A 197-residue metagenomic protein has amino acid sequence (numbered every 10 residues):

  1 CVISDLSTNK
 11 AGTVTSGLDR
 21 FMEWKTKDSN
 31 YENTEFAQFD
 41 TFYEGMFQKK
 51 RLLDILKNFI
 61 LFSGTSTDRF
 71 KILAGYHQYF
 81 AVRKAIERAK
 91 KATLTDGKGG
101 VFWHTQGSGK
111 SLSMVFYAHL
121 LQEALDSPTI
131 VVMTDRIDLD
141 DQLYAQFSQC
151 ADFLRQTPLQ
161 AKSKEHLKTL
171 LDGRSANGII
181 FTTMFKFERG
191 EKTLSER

Functional and structural regions predicted by a protein language model:
C1, Q160-K162: Phosphate/diphosphate-binding loops
C1-T129, D138, Q142-L154, S175-I179 (+1 more regions): ATP-dependent helicase/translocase motor core
S7, K162-K164, F187: Short, solvent-exposed coil/turn elements at secondary-structure transition points
V132-T134: Short beta-strand-centered segment that lines the nucleotide-binding/catalytic pocket of NTP-utilizing
L143, G190-T193: Conserved ATPase-coupling elements of RecA-like P-loop NTPase cores
L154-Q160: Acidic/polar loop patches that form or flank catalytic/metal-binding clefts of enzymes that bind anionic ligands
K162-I180: Conserved motor-coupling elements within RecA-like helicase/translocase cores
R197: SF2 helicase catalytic motif II
